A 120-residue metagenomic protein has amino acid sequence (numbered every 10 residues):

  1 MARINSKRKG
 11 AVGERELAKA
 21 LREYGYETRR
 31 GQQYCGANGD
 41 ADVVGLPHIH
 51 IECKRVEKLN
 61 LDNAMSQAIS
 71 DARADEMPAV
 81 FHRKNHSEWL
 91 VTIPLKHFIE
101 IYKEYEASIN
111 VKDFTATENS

Functional and structural regions predicted by a protein language model:
M1-S120: Catalytic phosphate/metal-binding cores of nucleic-acid and nucleotide-processing enzymes, i.e., regions that mediate
